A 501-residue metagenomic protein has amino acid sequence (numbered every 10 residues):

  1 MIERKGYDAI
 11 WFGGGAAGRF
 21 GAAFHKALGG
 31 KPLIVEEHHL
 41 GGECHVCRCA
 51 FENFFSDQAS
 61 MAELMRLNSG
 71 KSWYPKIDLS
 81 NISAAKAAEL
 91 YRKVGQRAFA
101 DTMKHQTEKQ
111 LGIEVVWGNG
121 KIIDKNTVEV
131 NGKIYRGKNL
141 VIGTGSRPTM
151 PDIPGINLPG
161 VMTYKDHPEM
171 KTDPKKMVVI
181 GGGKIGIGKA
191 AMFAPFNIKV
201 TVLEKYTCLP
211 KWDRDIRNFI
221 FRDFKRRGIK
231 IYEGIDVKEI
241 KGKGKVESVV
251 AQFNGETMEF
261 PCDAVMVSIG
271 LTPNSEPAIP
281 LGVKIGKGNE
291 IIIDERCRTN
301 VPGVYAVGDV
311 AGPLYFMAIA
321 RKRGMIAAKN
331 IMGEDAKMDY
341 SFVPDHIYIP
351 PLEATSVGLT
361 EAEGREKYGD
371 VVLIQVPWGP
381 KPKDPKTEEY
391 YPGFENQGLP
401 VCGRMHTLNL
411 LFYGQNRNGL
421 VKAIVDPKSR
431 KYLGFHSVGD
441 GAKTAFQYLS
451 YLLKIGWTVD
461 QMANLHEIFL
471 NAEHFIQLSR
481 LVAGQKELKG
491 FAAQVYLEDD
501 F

Functional and structural regions predicted by a protein language model:
I2-Y7, A23-G30, V35-D173, T201 (+8 more regions): Glycine-rich flavin
E3-G15, D173-G183: Beta1/beta-strand and adjacent pyrophosphate-binding region of the FAD-binding site in flavoprotein oxidoreductases
G6-E43, A50, F54-L64, I349-V357 (+1 more regions): Flexible, glycine-rich terminal cap/loop adjacent to redox cofactors in electron-transfer oxidoreductases
I10-F12, G120, Y135-G145, V179-I180 (+3 more regions): Short hydrophobic core segments
W11, G15-R19, H39-L40, R147-P148 (+3 more regions): Residue-level detector of alpha-helix initiation sites
K76-D78, E114-W117, K121-E129, F196-E295 (+2 more regions): A Rossmann-like FAD-binding core segment of flavoenzymes
L140, V249, D263-V267, V304-Y305 (+1 more regions): AMP-binding/adenylate-forming core of the ANL superfamily
N157-D173, E259-D335: FAD-site-proximal beta/loop scaffold in flavoenzymes
